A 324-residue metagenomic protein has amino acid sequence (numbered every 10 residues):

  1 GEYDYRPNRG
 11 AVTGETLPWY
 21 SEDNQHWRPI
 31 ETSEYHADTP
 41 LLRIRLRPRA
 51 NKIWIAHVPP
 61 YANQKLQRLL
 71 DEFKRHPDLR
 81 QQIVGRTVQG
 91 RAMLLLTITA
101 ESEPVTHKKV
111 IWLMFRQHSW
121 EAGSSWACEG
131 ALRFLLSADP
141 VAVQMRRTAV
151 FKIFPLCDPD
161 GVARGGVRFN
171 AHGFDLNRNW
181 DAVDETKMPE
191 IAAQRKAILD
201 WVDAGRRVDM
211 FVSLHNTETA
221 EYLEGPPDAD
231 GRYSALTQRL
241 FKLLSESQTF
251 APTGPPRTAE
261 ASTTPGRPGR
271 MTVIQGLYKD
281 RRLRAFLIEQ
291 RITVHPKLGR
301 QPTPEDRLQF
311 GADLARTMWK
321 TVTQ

Functional and structural regions predicted by a protein language model:
G1-A11: Surface-exposed beta-strand/loop patches in extracellular or lumenal glycoproteins
A11-T13, L17-E22: Conserved Ser/Thr-centered positions that define the repeating blades of beta-propeller domains
Q25-Y35: Solvent-exposed serine/threonine-rich low-complexity stretches and specific carbohydrate-binding patches
S33-Q89: Extended acidic/polar, glycine-enriched regions that form or flank non-catalytic beta-rich accessory modules
P60, N177, A220-G231, T263-Q324: Active-site-adjacent mobile loop/cap segments within catalytic or ligand-binding domains
F73-V84, Q117, R307-T321: Short, cationic low-complexity segments
R80-T264, Q275, L287-E289, P296: Active-site/substrate-binding loop(s) of hydrolase catalytic cores
